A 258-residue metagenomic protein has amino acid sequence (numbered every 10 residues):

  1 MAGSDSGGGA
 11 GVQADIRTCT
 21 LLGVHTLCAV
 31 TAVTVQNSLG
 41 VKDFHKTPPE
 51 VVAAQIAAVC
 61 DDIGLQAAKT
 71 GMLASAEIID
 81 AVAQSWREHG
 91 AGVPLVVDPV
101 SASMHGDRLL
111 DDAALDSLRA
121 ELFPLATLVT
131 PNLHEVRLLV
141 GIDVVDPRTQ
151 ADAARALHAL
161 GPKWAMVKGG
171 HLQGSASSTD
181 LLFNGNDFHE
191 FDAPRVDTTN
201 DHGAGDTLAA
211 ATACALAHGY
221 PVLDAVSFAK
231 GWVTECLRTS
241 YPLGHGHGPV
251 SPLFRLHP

Functional and structural regions predicted by a protein language model:
M1-G7, H189-H202: Short pre-catalytic strand/loop immediately N-terminal to key active-site residues, enriched for Gly-Thr
M1-L21: N-terminal phosphate-binding or glycine-rich loops at protein starts, especially the Walker A/P-loop of NTPases
I16-H105: Conserved N-terminal subdomain of the carbohydrate kinase-like
T18, R137-L138, T199-V222: Short, small-residue alpha-helix embedded
L22-L27, F188-H189, A215-A229: Phosphate-handling active-site elements
D43-K46, L223-P258: Charged C-terminal helix
Q66, E77-H89, P94, K163 (+4 more regions): Nucleotide and nucleotide-moiety/phosphate-recognizing core
D112-F188: Conserved phosphate/ATP/ADP-binding segment of small-molecule kinases
